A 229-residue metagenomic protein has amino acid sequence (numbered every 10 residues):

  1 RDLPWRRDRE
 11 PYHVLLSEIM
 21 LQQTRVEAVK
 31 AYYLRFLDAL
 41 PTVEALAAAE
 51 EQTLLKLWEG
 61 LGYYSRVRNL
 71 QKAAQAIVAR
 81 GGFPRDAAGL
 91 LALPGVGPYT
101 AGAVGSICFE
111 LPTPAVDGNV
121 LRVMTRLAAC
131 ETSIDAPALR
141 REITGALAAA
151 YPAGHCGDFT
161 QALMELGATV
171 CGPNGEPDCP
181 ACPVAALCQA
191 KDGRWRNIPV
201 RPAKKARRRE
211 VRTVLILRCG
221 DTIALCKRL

Functional and structural regions predicted by a protein language model:
R1-P180, V184-R194: Catalytic cores of DNA base-excision repair glycosylases
R196-L229: N-terminal strand-loop-strand
